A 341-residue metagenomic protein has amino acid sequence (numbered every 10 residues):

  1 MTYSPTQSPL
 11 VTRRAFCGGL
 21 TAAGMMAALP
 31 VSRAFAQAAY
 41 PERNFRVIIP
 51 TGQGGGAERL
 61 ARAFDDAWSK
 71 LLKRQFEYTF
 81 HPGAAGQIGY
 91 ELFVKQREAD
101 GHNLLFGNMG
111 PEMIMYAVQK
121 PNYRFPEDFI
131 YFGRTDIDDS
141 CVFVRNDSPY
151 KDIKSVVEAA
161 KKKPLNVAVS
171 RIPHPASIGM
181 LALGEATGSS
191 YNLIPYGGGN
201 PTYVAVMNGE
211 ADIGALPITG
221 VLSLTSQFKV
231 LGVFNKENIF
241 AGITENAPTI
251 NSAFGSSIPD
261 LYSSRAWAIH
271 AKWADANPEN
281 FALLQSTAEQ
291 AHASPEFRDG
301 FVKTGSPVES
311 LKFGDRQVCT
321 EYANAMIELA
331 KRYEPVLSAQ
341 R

Functional and structural regions predicted by a protein language model:
M1-V11, A15, G19-A28: N-terminal secretory signal peptides
A34-V47, R97-H102, V157-L165, K303 (+1 more regions): Immediate post-signal peptide segment of exported/extracytoplasmic ligand-binding proteins
F35-E127, I172, A176, S189-A215 (+3 more regions): N-terminal (or domain-start) structured segment
E42-N44, E279-R341: An extracytoplasmic/periplasmic, membrane-proximal ligand-sensing/linker region
W68, K95-G101, Y116-P201, A266-D299: Hinge/capping helix and adjacent helix->loop/strand transition within the periplasmic-binding protein
M109-P111, I137, D147, T219 (+1 more regions): Solvent-exposed coil/turn segments that connect beta secondary-structure elements in extracytoplasmic/periplasmic
G220-A293, Q340: C-terminal lobe and pocket-closing loops of periplasmic/extracytoplasmic Venus-flytrap solute-binding proteins
